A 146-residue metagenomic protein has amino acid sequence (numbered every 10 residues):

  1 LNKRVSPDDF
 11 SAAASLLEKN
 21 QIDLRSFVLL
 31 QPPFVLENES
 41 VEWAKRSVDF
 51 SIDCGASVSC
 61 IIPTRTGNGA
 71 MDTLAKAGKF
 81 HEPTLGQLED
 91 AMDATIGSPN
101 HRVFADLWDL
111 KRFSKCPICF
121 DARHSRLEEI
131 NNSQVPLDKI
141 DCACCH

Functional and structural regions predicted by a protein language model:
L1, I22-V28, A56-R65: Non-cysteine beta-strand/loop elements that form the S-adenosyl-L-methionine
L1-Q21, Q31-I52, T73-G86: Conserved non-cysteine loop/helix-boundary elements of the Radical SAM core domain that shape
I52, V58-H146: Auxiliary Fe-S-binding modules of radical SAM enzymes
